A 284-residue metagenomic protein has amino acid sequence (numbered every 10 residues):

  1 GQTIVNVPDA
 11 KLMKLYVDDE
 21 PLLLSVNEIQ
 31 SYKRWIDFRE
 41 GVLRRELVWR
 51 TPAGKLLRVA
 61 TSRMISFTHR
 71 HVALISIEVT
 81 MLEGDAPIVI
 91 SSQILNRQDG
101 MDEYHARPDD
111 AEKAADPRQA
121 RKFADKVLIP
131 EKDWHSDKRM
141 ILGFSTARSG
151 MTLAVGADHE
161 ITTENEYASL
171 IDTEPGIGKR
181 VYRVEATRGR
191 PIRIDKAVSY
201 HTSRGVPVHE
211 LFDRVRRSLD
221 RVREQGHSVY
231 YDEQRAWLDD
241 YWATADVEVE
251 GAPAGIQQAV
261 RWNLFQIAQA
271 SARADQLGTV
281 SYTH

Functional and structural regions predicted by a protein language model:
G1-Y282: Acidic/polar, glycine-enriched structural segments that form the non-catalytic walls/loops of the carbohydrate-binding
